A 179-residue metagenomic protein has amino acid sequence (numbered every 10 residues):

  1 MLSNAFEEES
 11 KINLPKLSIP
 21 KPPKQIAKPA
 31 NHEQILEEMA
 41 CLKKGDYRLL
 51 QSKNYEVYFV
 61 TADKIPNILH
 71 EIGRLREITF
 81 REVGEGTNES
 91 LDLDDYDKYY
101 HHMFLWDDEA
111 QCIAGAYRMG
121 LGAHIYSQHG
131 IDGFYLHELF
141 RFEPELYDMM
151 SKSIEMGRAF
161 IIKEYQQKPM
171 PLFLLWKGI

Functional and structural regions predicted by a protein language model:
M1-A27: Non-catalytic C-terminal accessory region of glycerolipid acyltransferases and related lyso-lipid remodeling enzymes
M1-A5, R76, L175-W176: Short amphipathic C-terminal alpha-helix that caps PH/PH-like domains
A5, F80-V83, L121: A generic secondary-structure signal for well-formed alpha-helical elements
K21-D63: Conserved N-terminal entry element of GNAT/NAT acetyltransferase domains
L49-D92, K98, H102, W106 (+1 more regions): Short amphipathic alpha-helix that is part of the acyltransferase structural core
K64, Q111, K163-Q167: Glycine-/small-residue-rich active-site loops that bind phosphorylated ligands and cofactors
T87, G122-I179: Acyl-donor binding region in acyl/amide transferases
Y100, D107-D132: Carboxylate/His-rich catalytic cores and anion/metal-binding grooves
